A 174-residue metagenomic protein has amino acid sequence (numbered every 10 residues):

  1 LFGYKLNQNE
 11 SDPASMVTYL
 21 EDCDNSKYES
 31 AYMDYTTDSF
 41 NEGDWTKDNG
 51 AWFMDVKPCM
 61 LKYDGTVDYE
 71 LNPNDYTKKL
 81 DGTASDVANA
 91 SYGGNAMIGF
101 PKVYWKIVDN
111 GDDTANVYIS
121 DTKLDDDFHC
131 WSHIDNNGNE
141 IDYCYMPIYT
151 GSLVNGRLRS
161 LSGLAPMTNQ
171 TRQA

Functional and structural regions predicted by a protein language model:
L1-G99, W105-I107: GGW-centered surface loops in extracellular recognition modules
K5-N7, F100-V108, S120-T122, C144-Y149: Structured loops at beta-to-helix junctions and adjacent beta-edge loops in soluble globular domains
P13, K106-G111, L153-R157: Short, solvent-exposed loop/turn elements at domain surfaces
V87-G94, T114, I119-A174: Short aromatic-cysteine micro-motif
